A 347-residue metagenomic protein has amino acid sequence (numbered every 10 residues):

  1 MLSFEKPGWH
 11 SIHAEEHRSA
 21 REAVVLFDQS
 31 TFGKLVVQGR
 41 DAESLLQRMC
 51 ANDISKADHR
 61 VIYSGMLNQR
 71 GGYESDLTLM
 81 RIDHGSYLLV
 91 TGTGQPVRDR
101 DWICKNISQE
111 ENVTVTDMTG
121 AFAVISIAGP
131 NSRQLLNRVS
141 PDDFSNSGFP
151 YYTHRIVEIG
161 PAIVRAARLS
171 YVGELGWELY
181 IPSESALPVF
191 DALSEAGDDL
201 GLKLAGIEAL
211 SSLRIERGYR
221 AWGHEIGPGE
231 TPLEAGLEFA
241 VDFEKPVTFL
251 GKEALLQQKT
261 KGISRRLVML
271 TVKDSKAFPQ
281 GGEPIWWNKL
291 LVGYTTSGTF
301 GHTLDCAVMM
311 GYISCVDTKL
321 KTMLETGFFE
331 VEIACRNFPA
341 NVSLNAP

Functional and structural regions predicted by a protein language model:
M1-G8, A14, I82-P347: Conserved, structured C-terminal
M1-L67, G72-E74: Acidic, proline/glycine-enriched N-terminal capping motif
T78-L79: Glycine-rich, Trp-frequent "lid" loop and neighboring beta-strands that shape and gate the flavin cofactor pocket
